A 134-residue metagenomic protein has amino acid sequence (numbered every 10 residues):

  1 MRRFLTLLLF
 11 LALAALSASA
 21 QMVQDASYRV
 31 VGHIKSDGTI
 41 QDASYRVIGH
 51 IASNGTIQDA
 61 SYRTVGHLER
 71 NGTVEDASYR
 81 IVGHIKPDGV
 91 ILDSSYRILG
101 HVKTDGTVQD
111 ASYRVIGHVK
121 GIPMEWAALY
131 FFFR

Functional and structural regions predicted by a protein language model:
R2-L8, A12-V47, S53-G55, S61-T64 (+2 more regions): Long terminal segments
